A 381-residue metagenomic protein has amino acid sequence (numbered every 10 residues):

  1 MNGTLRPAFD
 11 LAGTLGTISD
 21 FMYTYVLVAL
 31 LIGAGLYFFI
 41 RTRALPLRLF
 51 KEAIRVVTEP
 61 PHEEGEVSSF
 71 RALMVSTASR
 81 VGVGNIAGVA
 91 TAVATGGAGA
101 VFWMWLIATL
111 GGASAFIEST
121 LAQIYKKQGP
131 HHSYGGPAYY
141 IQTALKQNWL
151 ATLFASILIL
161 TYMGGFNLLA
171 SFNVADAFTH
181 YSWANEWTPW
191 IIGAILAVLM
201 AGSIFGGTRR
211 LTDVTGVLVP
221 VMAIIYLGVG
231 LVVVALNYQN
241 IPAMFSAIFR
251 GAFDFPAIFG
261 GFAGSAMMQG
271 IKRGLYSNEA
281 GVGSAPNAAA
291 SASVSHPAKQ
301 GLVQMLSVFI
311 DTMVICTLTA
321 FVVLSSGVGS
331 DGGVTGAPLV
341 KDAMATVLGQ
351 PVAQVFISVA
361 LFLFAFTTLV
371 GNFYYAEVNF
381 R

Functional and structural regions predicted by a protein language model:
M1-V83, V93-A100: N-terminal alpha-helical transmembrane segments of multi-pass membrane transport and channel/translocase proteins
S19-E52, A94-H132, I310-L318, A353: Extracellular loop-to-transmembrane helix junctions
V28-G33, S68-S76, Q147-T161, I192-I195 (+3 more regions): Select transmembrane alpha-helical segments in multipass membrane proteins
L30-Y37, R41, L45-I54, F172-F178 (+4 more regions): Membrane-interface loop-to-helix entry segments
A34-F39, I107-H131, P137-A138, Q142-S203 (+2 more regions): Helix-loop-helix module between adjacent transmembrane segments
A44-S69, T91-V93, G97-A98, A113-L145 (+3 more regions): Flexible loop linkers connecting adjacent transmembrane helices in multi-pass alpha-helical membrane transporters
E63-T95, L121-I124, P130-A138, Q142 (+2 more regions): Alpha-helical membrane segments and immediately flanking helix-loop junctions that form or couple to the substrate/ion
I117-K126, P130, V229-A247, G261 (+2 more regions): Extracellular/periplasmic helix-exit of transmembrane alpha-helices
